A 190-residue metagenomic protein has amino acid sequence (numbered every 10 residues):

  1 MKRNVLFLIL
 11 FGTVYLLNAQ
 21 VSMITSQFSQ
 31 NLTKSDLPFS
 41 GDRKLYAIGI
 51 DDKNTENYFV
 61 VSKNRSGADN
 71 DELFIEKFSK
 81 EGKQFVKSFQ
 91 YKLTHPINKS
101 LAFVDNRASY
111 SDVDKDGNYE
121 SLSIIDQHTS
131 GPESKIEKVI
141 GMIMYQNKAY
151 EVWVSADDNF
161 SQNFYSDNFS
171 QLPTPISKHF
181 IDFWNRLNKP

Functional and structural regions predicted by a protein language model:
M1-Q27: Bacterial Sec-dependent N-terminal signal peptides
A19-A47, E137-I140, M144-P190: Acidic, small-residue rich beta-repeat scaffolds with periodic aromatic anchors
G41-E56, V104-V113: Beta-propeller blade termini
K53-S62, K115-I125: Acidic/hydrophobic-patterned starts of short beta strands in beta-sheet-rich repeat architectures
V60-D69, I97-S100, T129-I136, I140-G141: Short consensus segments that form the blades of beta-propeller domains, in both extracellular/periplasmic
S66-T94: Surface-exposed turn/loop modules enriched in turn-prone residues
V86-L101, D158-L172: Surface-exposed loop and turn segments in beta-propeller and other repeat-based domains that flank or scaffold
S109-Y119, M144-A149: A short, structured loop/turn motif at beta-sheet edges
